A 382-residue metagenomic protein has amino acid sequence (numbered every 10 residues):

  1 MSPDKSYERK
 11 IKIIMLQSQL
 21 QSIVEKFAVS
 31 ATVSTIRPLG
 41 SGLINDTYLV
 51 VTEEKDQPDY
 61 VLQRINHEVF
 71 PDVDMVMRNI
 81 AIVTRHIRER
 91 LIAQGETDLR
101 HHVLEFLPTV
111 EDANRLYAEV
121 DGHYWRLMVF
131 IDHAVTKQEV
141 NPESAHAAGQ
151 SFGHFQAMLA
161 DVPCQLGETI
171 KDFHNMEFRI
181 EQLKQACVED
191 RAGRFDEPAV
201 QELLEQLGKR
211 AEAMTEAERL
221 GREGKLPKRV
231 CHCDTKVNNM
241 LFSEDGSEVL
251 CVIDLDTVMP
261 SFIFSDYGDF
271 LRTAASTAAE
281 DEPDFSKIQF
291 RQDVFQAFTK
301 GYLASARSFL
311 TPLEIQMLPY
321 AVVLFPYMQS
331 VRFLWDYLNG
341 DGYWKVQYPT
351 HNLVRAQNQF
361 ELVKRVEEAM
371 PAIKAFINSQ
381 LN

Functional and structural regions predicted by a protein language model:
M1-I14: N-terminal amphipathic/basic-hydrophobic helices that include classical n-h-c signal peptides and signal-anchor
I13-I36: Juxta-kinase regulatory segment immediately upstream of eukaryotic protein kinase catalytic domains
I36-L39, L43-K184, V188, I263 (+4 more regions): Conserved ATP-binding subdomain of kinase catalytic cores across diverse folds
R37-S41, Q63-D74, I131-H146, D161-H232 (+5 more regions): ATP-dependent phospho-/nucleotidyl transfer catalytic cores
Y60, H102, R126, R229 (+2 more regions): Protein kinase-like catalytic core scaffold
E143, L310-V322: All-alpha amphipathic helical-bundle segments outside canonical DNA-binding/catalytic cores that form hydrophobic
I253-V258: Activation of the activation-loop gatekeeper triad in protein kinase-fold domains
P260, F264-R307, L324-Y343: Active-site activation/catalytic loop segments of kinase-like enzymes and analogous catalytic loops in related
